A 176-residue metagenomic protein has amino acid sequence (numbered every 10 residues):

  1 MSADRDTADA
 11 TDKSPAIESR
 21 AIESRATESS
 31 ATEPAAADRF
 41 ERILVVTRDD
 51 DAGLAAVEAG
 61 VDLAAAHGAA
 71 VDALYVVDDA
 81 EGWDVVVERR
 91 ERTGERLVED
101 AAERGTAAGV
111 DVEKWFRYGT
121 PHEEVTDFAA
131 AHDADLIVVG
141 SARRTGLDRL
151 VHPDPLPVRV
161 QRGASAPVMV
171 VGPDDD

Functional and structural regions predicted by a protein language model:
M1-A16, E23, D135-D176: Gly/Ser-rich helix-loop-strand patches that form or flank binding pockets for ribonucleotide-derived cofactors
S14, S19-R20, S24, S29 (+1 more regions): Ser/Thr/Pro-rich low-complexity tandem-repeat tracts
A36-D84: Small/aliphatic-rich secondary-structure junction motif
V86-E91: Short glycine-enriched, charge-decorated loop/helix-capping segments at active-site entrances that position
V110-K114: Rossmann-fold cofactor-recognition segment
T120-T126, P155-L156: Short acidic active-site motifs
H132: Active-site charged/polar residues at nucleotide-handling catalytic sites that mediate phosphoryl, nucleotidyl
